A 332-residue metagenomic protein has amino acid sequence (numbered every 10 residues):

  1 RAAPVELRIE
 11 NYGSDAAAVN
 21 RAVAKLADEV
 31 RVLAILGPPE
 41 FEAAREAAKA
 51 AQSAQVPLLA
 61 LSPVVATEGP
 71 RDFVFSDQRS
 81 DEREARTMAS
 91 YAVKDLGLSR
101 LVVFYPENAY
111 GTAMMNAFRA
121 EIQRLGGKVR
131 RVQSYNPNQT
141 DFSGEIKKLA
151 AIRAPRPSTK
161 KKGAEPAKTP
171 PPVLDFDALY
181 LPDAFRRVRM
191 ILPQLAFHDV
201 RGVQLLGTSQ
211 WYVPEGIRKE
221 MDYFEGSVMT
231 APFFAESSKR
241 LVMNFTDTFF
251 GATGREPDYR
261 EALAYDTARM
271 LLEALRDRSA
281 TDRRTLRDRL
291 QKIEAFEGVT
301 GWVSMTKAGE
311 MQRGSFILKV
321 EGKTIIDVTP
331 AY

Functional and structural regions predicted by a protein language model:
R1-Y332: Extracytosolic ligand-binding ectodomains
